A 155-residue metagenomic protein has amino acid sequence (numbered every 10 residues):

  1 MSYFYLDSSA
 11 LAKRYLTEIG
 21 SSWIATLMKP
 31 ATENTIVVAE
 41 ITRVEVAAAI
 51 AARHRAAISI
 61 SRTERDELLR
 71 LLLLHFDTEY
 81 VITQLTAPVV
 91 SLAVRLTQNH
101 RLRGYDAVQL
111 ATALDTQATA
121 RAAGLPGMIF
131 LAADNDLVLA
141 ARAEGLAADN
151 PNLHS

Functional and structural regions predicted by a protein language model:
M1-T42, A52-D66, L146, N152-S155: Short, well-structured N-terminal submotif of metal-dependent ribonuclease cores
Y3, A111-S155: Acidic, PIN/NYN-like endoribonuclease modules and their adjacent C-terminal/linker elements
L6, V38, Q84, G104-A107 (+1 more regions): Short beta-strand scaffold positions
S22, A48, S91, V138-L139: Alpha-helical elements of the RecA-like P-loop NTPase motor core of helicases
E33-I36, E79-V81, L125-I129: Short active-site oxyanion
R43, F76-H100, A107-T116: Acidic catalytic patch
A48-R55, L114-A118: Short glycine/serine- and small hydrophobic-enriched flexible loop segments
A52-A87: Helix-adjacent hinge/juxtasegments
